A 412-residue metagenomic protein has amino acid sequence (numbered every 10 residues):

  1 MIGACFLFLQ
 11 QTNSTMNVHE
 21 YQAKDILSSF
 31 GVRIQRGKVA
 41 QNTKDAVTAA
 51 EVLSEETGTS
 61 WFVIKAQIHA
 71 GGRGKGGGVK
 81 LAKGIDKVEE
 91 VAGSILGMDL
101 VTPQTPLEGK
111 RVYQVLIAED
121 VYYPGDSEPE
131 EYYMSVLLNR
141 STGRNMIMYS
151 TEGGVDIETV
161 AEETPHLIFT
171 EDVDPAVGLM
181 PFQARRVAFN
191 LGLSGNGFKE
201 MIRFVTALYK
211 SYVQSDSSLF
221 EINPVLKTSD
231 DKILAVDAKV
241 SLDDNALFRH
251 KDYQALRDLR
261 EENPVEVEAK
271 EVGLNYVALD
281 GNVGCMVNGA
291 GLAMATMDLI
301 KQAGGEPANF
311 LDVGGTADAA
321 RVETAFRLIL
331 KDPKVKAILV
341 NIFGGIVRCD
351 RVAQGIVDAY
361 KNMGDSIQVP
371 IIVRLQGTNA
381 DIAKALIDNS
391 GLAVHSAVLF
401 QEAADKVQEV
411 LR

Functional and structural regions predicted by a protein language model:
M1-I2: Short hydrophobic transmembrane-like helices used for membrane targeting/insertion
T12-L116, D120-I222, L226-V340, D350-Q354 (+3 more regions): ATP-dependent carboxylate/acyl-activation modules
F343-V347: Glycine-rich, proline-tolerant flexible connector loops at the mouths of alpha/beta enzymes
M363-I367: Short, conserved loop/helix-junction motifs that constitute active-site signature segments in enzyme catalytic cores
Q368-Q376: Short internal beta-strands
